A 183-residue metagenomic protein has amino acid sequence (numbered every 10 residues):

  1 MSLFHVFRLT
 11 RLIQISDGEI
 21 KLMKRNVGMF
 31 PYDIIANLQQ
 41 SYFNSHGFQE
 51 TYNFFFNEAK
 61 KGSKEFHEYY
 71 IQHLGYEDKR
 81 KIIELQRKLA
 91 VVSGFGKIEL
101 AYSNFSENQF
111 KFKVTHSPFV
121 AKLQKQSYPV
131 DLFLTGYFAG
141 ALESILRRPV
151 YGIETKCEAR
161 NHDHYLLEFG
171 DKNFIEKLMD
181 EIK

Functional and structural regions predicted by a protein language model:
M1-K111, H116-F133, Y151-L166, G170-K183: N-terminal accessory segment detector
L132-R147: Active-site helix/loop of acyl-thioester processing domains in fatty-acid/polyketide metabolism, spanning hotdog-fold
